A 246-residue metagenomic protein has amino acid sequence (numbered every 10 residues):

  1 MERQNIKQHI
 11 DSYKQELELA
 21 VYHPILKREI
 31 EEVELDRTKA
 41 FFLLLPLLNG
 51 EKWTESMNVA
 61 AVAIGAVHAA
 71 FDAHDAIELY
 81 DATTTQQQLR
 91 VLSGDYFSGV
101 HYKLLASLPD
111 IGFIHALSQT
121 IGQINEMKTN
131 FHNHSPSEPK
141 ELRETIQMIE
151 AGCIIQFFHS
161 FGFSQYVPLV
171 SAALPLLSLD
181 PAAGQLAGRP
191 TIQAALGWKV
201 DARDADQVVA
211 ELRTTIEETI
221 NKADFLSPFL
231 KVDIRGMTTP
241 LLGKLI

Functional and structural regions predicted by a protein language model:
M1-I246: All-alpha prenyltransferase/terpene-synthase fold signal
